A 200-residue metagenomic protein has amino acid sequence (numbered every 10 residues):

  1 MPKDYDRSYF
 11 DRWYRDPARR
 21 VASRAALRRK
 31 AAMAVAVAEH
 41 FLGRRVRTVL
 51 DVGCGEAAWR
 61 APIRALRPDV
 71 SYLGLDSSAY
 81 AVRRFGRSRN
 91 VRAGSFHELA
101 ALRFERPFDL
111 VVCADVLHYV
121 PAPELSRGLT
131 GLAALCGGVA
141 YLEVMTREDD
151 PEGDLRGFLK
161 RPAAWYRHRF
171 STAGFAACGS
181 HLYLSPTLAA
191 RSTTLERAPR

Functional and structural regions predicted by a protein language model:
M1-F104, V120-R200: Class I (Rossmann-like) S-adenosyl-L-methionine-dependent methyltransferase catalytic domain, capturing the SAM-binding
V112: A conserved beta-strand element that flanks and buttresses the S-adenosyl-L-methionine
D115-V116: Short catalytic micro-motifs in class I SAM-dependent methyltransferases
